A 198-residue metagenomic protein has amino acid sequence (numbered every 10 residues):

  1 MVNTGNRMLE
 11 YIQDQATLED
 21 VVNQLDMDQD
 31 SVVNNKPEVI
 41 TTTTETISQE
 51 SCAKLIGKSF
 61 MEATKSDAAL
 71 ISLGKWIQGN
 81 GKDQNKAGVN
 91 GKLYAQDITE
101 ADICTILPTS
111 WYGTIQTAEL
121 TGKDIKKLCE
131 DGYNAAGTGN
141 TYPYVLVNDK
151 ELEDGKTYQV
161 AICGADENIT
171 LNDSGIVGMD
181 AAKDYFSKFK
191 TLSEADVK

Functional and structural regions predicted by a protein language model:
M1-K198: Catalytic centers of hydrolytic enzymes
